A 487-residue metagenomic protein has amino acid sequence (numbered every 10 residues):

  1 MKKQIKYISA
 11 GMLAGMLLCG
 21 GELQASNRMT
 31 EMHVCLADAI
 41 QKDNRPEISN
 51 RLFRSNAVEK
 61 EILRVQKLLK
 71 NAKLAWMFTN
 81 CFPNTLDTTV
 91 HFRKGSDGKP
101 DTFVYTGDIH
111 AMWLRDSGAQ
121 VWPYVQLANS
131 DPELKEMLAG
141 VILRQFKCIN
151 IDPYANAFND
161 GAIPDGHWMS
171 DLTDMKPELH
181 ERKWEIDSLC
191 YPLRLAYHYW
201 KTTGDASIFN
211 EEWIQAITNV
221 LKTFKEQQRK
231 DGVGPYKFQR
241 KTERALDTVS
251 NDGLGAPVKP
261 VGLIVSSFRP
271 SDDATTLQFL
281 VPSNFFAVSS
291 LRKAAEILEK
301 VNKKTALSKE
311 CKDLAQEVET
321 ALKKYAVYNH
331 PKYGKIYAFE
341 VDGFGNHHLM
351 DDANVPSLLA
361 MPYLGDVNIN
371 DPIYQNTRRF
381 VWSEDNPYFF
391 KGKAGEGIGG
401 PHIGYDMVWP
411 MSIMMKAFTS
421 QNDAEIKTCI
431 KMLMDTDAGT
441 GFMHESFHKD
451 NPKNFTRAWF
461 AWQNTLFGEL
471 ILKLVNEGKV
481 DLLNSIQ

Functional and structural regions predicted by a protein language model:
S9-C19: Bacterial N-terminal signal peptides
G20-A25: Boundary at the C-terminal end of the N-terminal hydrophobic targeting segment
N27-R115: Low-complexity, Ser/Thr/Pro/Gly-enriched N-terminal "stalk/linker" regions
A57-K70, A119-P132, Y191-A206, F285-K304 (+3 more regions): Well-ordered alpha-helical scaffold segments within catalytic/enzyme domains
M77, P132-C148, A206-K225, A294-Y325 (+3 more regions): Extended, well-ordered alpha-helical scaffold segments
H110-L138, I142-L246, A461-V475: Aromatic-rich carbohydrate-recognition surfaces in CAZymes
L114, N150-Y154, F158-G161, H167 (+4 more regions): Extended ligand-binding clefts on enzyme/binding-domain cores
D171-P177, R182-E185, H348-N368, D406-Q487: C-terminal capping/lid segments that line or modulate ligand- or cofactor-binding pockets
